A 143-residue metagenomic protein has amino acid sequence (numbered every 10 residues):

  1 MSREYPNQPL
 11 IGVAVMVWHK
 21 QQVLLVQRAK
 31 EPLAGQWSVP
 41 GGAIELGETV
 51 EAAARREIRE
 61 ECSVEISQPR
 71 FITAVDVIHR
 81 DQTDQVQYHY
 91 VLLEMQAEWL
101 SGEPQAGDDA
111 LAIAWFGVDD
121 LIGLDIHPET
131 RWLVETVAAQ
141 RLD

Functional and structural regions predicted by a protein language model:
M1-V23, A74, Q96: Conserved N-terminal beta-strand and adjoining loop/helix that marks the start of the Nudix/MutT-like hydrolase domain
P32-G35: A conserved beta-turn-beta hairpin within the catalytic core of GNAT-like acetyltransferases that forms part
V39-I72, M95: The catalytic Nudix box helix
I44, I66, V75, W99-L100 (+3 more regions): Hydrophobic pocket-lining residues within nucleotide cofactor-binding pockets
V75-E103: Active-site-adjacent beta-strand/loop module that shapes the phosphate/pyrophosphate-binding cleft
E94, Q105-V137: NUDIX/MutT-family hydrolases
